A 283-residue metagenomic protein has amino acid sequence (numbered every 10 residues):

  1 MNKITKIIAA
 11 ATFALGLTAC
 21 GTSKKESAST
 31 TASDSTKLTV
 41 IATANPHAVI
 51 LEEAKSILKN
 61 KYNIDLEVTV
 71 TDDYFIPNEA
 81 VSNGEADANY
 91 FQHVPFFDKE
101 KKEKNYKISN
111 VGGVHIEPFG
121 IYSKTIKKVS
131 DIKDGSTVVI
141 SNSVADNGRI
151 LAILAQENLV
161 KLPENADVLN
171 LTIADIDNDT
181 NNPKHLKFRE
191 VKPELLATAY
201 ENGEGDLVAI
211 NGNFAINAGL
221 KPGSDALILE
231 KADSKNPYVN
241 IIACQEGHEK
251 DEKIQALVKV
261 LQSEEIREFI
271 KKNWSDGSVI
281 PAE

Functional and structural regions predicted by a protein language model:
G16-A19: C-terminal motif of bacterial Sec signal peptides marking the signal peptidase cleavage site
G21-K24: Bacterial signal peptide processing site
K37, A44-E67, I76, A80: Short, polar/charged alpha-helical segment
T69-E79, V168-T198: Short helix-initiation/N-cap motifs at beta->coil->alpha
Y90-E103, T198-S224: A ligand-binding cleft/hinge motif common to bilobed small-molecule-binding domains
V111-K161, R267-E268: A conserved helix-loop-strand patch within extracytoplasmic ligand-binding domains of the periplasmic binding
G112-S123, I216-K259, S278-E283: Periplasmic-binding protein-like
G148-A155, L261-P281: Periplasmic-binding protein-like
